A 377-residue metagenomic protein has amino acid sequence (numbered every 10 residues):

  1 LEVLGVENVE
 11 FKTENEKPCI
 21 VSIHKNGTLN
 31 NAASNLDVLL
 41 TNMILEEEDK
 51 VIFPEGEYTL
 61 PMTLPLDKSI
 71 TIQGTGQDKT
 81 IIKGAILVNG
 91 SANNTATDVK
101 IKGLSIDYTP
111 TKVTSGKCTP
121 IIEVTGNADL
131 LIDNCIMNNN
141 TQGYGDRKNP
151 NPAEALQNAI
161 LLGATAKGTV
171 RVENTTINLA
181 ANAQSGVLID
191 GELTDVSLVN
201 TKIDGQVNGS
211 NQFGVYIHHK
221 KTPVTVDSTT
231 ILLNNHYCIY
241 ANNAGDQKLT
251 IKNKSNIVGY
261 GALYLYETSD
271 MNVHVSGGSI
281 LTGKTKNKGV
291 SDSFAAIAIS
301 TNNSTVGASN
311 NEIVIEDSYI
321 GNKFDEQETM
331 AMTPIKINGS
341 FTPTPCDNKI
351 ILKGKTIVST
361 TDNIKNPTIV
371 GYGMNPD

Functional and structural regions predicted by a protein language model:
V3-P54, T59: Acidic Gly/Asp/Thr-rich repetitive segments characteristic of extracellular carbohydrate-active and adhesion proteins
V6, G56, T75, A85 (+25 more regions): Solvent-exposed loop/turn tips at the surfaces of repeat/solenoid architectures
G27, E48-T71, Q77-A85, N235 (+1 more regions): N-terminal extracellular ligand-recognition/capping segment immediately after the signal peptide
I70-I121, N134, N139-D146: Right-handed parallel beta-helix/beta-spiral solenoid domain characteristic of secreted/periplasmic
A85, K112-E123, G143, Q157-L161 (+7 more regions): Structural detector of coil-to-beta-strand junctions
T109-S115, N140-L156, Q206-S210, G283-F294 (+5 more regions): Acidic/polar low-complexity surface segments
Q142-L161, A166-G168, V172-H218: Solenoidal tandem-repeat scaffolds enriched in leucines and small polar residues
T268, V290-P345: Intrinsically disordered, low-complexity segments enriched in Gly and acidic/Ser/Thr residues that form flexible
